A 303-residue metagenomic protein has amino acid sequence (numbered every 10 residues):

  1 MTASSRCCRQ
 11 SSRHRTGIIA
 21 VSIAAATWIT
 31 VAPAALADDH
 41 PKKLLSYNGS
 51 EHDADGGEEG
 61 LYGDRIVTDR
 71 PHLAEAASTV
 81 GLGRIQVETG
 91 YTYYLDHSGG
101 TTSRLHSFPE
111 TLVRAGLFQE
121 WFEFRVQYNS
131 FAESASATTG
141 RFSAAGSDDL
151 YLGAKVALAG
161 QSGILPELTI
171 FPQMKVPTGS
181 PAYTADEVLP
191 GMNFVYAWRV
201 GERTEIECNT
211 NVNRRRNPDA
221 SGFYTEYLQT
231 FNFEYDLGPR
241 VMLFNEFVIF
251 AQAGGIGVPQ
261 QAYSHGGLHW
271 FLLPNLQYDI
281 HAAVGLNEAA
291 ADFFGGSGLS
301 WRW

Functional and structural regions predicted by a protein language model:
M1-E58: Cleavable N-terminal export/targeting peptides
A37-W303: Transmembrane beta-barrel domains of Gram-negative outer membranes and organellar outer membranes
